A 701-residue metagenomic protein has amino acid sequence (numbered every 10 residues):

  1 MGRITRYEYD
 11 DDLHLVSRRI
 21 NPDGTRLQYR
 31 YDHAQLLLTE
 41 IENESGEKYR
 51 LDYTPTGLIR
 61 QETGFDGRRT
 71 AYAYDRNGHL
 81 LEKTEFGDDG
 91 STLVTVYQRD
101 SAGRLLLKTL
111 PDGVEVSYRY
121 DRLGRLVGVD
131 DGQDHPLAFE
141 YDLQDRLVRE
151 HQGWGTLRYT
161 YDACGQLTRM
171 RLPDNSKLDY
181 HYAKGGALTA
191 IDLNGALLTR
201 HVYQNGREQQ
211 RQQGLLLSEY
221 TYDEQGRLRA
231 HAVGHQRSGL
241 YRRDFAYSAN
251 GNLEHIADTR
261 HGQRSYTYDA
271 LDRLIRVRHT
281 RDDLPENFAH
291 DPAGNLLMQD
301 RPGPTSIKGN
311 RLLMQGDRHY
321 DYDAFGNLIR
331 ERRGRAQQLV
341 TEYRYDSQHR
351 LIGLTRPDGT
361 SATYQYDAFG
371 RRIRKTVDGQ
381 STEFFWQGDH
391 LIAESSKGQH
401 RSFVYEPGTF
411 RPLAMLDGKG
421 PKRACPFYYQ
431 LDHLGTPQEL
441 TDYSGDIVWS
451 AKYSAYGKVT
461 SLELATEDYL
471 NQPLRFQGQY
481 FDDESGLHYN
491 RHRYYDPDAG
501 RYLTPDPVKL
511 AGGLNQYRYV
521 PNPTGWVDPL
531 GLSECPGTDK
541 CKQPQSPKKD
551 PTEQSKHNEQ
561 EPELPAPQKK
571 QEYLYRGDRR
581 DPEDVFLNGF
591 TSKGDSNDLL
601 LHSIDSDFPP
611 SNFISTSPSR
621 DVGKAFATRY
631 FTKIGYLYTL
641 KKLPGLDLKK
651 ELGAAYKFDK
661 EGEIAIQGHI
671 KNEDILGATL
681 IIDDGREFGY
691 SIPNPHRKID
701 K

Functional and structural regions predicted by a protein language model:
M1-N21, T25-N43, E47-G64, R68-L110 (+24 more regions): Beta-strand elements of repeat-based all-beta scaffolds
V129, G500, S619: Short, conserved catalytic/metal-binding motifs centered on acidic residues
E286-F288, G445-T460, L470, E484-L487 (+2 more regions): Short turn/helix-capping motifs enriched in Asx and small/polar residues
P292, P302-K308, K419-R491, W526: A motif-centric feature for acidic-aromatic and gly/ser/thr-rich catalytic loops and repeats
L296, H319, S402, P412 (+4 more regions): A residue-level signal for beta-strand positions that form part of recognition/binding surfaces within mature
F403-Y405, F427: Structured catalytic cores of enzymes that bind and process phosphorylated ligands/cofactors
G537-K701: NAD-dependent ADP-ribosyltransferases
